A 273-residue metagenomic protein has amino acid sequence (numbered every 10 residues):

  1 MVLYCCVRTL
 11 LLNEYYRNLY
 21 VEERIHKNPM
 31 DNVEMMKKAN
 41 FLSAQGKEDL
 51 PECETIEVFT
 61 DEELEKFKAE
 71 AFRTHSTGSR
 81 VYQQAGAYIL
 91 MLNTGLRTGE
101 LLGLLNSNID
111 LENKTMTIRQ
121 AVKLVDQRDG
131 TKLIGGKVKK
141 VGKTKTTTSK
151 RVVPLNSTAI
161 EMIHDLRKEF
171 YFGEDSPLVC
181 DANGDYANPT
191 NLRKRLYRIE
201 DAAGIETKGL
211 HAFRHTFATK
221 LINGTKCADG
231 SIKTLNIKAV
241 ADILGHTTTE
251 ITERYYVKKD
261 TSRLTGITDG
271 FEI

Functional and structural regions predicted by a protein language model:
M1-P29, H75-R80, D185-N191, E206-G209 (+1 more regions): N-terminal core-binding DNA-recognition domain of tyrosine site-specific recombinases/integrases
C6-R8, I25, M30-T98, L102 (+2 more regions): Basic, Lys/Arg- and aromatic-enriched nucleic-acid-binding interface segment
T9, L105, L244, Y256: DNA major-groove recognition helix of helix-turn-helix
V21, I89, N93-E100, N191-R198 (+3 more regions): C-terminal catalytic core of tyrosine-transesterase DNA break-rejoin enzymes
M35-K38, G103-K168: Conserved tyrosine-mediated DNA breakage-rejoining catalytic core shared by Y-recombinases
G46-K47, S76-G78, Q127-K143, T225-L235: Intrinsically disordered, low-complexity Ser/Thr- and acidic-rich flexible linkers and loops, especially at boundaries
L64-E65, P154-E206: Active-site/catalytic core of tyrosine-dependent DNA strand-transfer enzymes
R128-L133, K233, R254-I273: DNA/chromatin major-groove-contacting recognition/catalytic segments
